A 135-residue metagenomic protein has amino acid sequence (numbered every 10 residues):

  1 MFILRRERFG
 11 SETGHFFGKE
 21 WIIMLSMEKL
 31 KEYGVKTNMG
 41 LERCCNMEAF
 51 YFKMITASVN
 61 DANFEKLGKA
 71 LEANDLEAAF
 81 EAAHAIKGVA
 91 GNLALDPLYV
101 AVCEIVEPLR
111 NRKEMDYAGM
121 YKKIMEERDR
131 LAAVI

Functional and structural regions predicted by a protein language model:
F2-E81, A85-I135: Two-component system phosphorelay core
